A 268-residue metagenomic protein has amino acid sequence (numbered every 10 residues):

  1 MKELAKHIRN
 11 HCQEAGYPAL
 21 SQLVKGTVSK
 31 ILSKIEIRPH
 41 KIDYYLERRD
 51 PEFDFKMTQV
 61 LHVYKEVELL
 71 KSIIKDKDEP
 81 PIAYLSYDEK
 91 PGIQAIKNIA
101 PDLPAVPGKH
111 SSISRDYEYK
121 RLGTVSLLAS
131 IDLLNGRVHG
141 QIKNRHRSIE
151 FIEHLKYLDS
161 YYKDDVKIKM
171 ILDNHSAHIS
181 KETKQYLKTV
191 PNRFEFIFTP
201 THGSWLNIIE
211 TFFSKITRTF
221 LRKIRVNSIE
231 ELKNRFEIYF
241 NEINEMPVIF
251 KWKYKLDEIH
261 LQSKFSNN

Functional and structural regions predicted by a protein language model:
K2-H7, H11-R121: Charge-mixed, compositionally biased segments that are often intrinsically disordered regulatory tracts
I35-R38, E89-I93, L133-N135, H175-A177 (+2 more regions): Short, solvent-exposed loop/turn segments at secondary-structure junctions
V106-V166: Electropositive, glycine- and tryptophan-enriched low-complexity nucleic-acid-binding patches
K109, S114-Y119, K188-I208, I224-V226: RNase H-like polynucleotidyl transferase catalytic core
H146-R147, M170-K181, T201-L206: Acidic, metal-coordinating catalytic cores used for nucleic-acid/nucleotide bond scission and strand-transfer chemistry
I209-E231, N244: Active-site proximal helix-loop segment of RNase H-like, two-metal nucleases, encompassing DDE(D)
E231-N268: C-terminal domain-tail junction helix/linker
